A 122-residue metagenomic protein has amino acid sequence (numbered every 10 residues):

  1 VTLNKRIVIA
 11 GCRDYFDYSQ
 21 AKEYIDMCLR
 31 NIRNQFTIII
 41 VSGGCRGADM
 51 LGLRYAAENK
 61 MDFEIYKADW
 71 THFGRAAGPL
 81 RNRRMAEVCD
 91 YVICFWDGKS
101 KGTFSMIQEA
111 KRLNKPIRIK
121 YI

Functional and structural regions predicted by a protein language model:
T2-I7, D14-I122: Acidic/glycine-enriched connector segments
